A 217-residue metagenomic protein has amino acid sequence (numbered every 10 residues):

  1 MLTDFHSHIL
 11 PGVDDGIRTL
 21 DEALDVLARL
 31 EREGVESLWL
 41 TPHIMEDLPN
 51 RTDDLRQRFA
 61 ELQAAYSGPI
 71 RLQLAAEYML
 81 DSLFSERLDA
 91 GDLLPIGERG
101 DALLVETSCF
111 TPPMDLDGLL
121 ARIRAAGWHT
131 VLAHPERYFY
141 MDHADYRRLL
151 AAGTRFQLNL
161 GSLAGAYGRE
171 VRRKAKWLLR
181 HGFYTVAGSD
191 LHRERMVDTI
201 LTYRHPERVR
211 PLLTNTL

Functional and structural regions predicted by a protein language model:
M1-P69: An N-terminally biased module of ancient metal coordination in phosphate/nucleic-acid-related enzymes
H6, P42, L72, H134 (+1 more regions): Divalent metal-coordination and catalytic microenvironments
E31, R124, L179-R180: Non-catalytic positions within long, well-ordered alpha-helices that form the structural scaffold/packing of enzyme
M45-L48, L80-D81, E136-M141, L163-A166 (+1 more regions): Active-site environment of divalent metal-dependent phosphoester hydrolases
P49-F156: Extended substrate/RNA-proximal surfaces in nucleic-acid metabolism proteins
T154-G165: His/Asp/Glu-enriched short active-site or ligand-binding loop at hydrolase and phosphoryl-transfer sites
F183-T199: Short acidic/histidine-rich active-site segments
L201-L217: Mid-to-C-terminal alpha-helical segments outside catalytic/metal-binding sites
